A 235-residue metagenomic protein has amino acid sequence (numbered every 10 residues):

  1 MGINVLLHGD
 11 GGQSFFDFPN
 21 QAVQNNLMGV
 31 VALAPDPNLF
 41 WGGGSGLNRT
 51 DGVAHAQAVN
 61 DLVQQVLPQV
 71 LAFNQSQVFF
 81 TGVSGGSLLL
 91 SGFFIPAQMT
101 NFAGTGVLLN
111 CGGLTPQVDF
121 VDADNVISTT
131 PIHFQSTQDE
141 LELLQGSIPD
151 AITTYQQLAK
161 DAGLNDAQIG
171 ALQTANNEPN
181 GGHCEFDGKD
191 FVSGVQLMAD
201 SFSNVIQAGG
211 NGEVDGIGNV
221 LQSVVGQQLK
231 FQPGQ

Functional and structural regions predicted by a protein language model:
M1-S76: Serine-hydrolase catalytic machinery in alpha/beta-hydrolase-like enzymes
N20-N25, A72-F73, M99-F102, D124-S128 (+1 more regions): Extracellular/periplasmic catalytic domains that process cell-envelope and extracellular macromolecules
H55-V63, G86-L90, S147-Y155, F191-G194 (+1 more regions): Stable alpha-helical elements in mature extracytoplasmic
S76-I127: Primarily recognizes the serine-hydrolase "nucleophile elbow" in alpha/beta-hydrolase and SGNH/GDSL folds
D122-T129, G209-D215: Alpha/beta-hydrolase superfamily serine-hydrolase fold, recognizing
S128-D139: Catalytic His-Asp charge-relay segment
Q135, Q156-Q235: C-terminal catalytic histidine-bearing segment of alpha/beta-hydrolase fold enzymes
Q138-G146: Acidic catalytic loop of the alpha/beta-hydrolase fold
